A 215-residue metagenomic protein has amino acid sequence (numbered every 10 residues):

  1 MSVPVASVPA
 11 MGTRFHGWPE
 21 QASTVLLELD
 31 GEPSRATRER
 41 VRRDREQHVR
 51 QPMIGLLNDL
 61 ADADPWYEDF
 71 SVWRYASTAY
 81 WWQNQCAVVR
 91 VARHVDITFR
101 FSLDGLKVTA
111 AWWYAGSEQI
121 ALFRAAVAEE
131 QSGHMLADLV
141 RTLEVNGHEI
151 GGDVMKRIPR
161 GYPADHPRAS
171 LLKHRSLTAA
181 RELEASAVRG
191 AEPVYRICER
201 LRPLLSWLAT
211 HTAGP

Functional and structural regions predicted by a protein language model:
S2-E28, Q51, E149-P215: Long, solvent-exposed, polar/charged low-complexity segments
G17-L56, W66-D69: Active-site acidic/histidine clusters and adjacent loop/turn architecture that either coordinate catalytic ions
P33-T37, L103-V108, K173-R181: Glycine-rich, often proline-containing surface loops adjacent to acidic residues and nearby aromatics that form
S34, G105, G116-Q119, L183-V188: A generic structural motif
V49, R74-A76, V89-V91, L103 (+2 more regions): Short, flexible loop/turn elements at secondary-structure junctions
A63-T98: Hydrophobic/aromatic-rich structural module bridging two neighboring secondary-structure elements via a short loop
T98-R100, R168-A169: Short, surface-exposed charged micro-motifs
D104-H166: Compact, glycine/acidic-enriched structural inserts
